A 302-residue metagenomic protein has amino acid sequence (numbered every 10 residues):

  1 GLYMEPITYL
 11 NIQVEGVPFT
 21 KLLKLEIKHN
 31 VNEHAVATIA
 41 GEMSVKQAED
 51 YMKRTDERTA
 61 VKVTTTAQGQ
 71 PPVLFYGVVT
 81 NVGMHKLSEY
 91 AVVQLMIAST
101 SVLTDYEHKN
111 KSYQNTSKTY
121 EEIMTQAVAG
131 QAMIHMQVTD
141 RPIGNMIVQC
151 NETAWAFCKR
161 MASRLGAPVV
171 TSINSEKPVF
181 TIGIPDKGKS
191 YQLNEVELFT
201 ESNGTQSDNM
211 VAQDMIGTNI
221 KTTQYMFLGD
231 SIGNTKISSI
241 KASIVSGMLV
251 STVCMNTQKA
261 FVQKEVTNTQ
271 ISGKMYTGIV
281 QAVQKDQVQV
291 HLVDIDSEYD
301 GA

Functional and structural regions predicted by a protein language model:
G1-A302: Amphipathic alpha-helical and helix-coil boundary elements used as assembly and membrane-proximal scaffolds
